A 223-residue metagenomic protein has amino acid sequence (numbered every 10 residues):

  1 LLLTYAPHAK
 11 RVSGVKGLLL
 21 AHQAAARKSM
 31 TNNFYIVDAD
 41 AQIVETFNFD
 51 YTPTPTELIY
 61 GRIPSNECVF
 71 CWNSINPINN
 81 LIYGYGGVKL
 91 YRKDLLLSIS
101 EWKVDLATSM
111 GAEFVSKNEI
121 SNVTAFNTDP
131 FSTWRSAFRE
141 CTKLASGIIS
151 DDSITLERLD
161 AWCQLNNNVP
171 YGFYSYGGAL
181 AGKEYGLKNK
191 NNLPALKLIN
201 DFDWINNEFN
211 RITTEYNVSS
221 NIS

Functional and structural regions predicted by a protein language model:
L1-M30: N-terminal anchoring/stem segment of glycosyltransferases
L19-L20, V44, F114: Short secondary-structure boundary/hinge segments and terminal tails
H22-Q23, T31, E45-G61: Short alpha-helix within the catalytic core of nucleotide-sugar-dependent glycosyltransferases
F34: Short aromatic/hydrophobic "clamp" motif used to bind/position activated sugar donors
D38-Q42: The conserved acidic donor/metal-binding loop of glycosyltransferases
Y51-S223: Catalytic-site signature of metal-activated, phosphate-bearing donor transferases, centered on the GT-A/GT-A-like
